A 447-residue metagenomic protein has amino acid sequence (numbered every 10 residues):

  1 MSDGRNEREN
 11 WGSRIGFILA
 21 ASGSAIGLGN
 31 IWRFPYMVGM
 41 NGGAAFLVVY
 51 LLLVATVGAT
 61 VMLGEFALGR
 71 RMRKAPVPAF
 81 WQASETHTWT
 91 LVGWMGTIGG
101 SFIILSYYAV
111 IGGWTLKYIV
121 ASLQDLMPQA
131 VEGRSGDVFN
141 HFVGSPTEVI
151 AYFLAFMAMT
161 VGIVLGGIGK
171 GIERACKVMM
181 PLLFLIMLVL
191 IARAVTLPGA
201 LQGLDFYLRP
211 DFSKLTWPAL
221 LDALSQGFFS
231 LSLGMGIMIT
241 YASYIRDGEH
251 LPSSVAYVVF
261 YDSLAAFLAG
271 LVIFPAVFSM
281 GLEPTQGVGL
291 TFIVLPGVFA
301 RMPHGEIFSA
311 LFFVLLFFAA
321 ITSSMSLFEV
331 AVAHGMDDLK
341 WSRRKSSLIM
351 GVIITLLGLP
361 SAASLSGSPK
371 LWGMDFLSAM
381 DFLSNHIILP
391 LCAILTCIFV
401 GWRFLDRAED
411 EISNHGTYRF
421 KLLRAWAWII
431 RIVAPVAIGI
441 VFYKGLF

Functional and structural regions predicted by a protein language model:
M1-W32, V61-F66, R70-W94, R246-H250 (+1 more regions): Membrane-interface "cap" regions at the ends of multi-pass membrane proteins
S2-E7, W11, E173, K177-I321 (+1 more regions): Membrane-embedded translocation segments of transport machinery
S2-G4, I111-G144, Y244-G248, S253 (+5 more regions): Helix-loop-helix connectors at the membrane interface of multi-pass transporters/channels
R5-R8, M37-N41, P76-M95, A109-G169 (+5 more regions): Inter-helical loop and helix-membrane interface segments of multi-pass membrane transporters/permeases
E9, V38-G64, E148-V149, I388-P390: Extracellular loop-to-transmembrane helix junctions
N10-A21, F46-V49, T88-S101, I150-F156 (+6 more regions): Select transmembrane alpha-helical segments in multipass membrane proteins
G16-I18, S24, I150-A151, Y261-F267 (+4 more regions): Loop-to-transmembrane helix boundary motifs in multi-pass membrane proteins
W372-F399, R419-F447: A generic transmembrane alpha-helix motif of multi-pass inner-membrane proteins
